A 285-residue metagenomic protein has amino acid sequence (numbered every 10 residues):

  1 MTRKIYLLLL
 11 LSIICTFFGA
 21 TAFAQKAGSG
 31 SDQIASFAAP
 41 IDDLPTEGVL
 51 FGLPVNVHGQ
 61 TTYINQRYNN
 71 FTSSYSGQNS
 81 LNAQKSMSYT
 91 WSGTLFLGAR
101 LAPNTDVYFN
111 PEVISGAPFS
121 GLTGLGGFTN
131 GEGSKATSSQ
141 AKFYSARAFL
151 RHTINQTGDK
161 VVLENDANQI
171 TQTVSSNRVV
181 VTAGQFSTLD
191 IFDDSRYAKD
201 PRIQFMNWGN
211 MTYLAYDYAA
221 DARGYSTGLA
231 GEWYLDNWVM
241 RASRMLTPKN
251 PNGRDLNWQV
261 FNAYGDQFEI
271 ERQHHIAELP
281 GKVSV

Functional and structural regions predicted by a protein language model:
L8-F18: Bacterial N-terminal signal peptides
A22-K85, F96, R100-A102, T153 (+1 more regions): N-terminal periplasmic/intermembrane-space "pro-region" immediately following the signal or transit peptide
V57, T61-N65, F109-V113, V181-Q185 (+2 more regions): Transmembrane beta-barrel strands of outer-membrane/channel proteins
G59, G93-A99, A148-H152, A183 (+2 more regions): Residues on the lipid-exposed face of transmembrane beta-strands in outer-membrane beta-barrel proteins
I64-Y68, N110, I114-P118, N155-T157 (+2 more regions): Structural signature of outer-membrane beta-barrel domains
N69, N104-V107, T157-V161, N237-A242 (+1 more regions): Repeated loop/turn-to-beta-strand initiation elements of outer-membrane beta-barrel proteins
W91-S92, L97-I154: Membrane helical hairpin/interfacial module
T123-Q140, Y144, T157-L235, V239-E269: Surface-exposed coil loops of outer-membrane beta-barrel proteins
